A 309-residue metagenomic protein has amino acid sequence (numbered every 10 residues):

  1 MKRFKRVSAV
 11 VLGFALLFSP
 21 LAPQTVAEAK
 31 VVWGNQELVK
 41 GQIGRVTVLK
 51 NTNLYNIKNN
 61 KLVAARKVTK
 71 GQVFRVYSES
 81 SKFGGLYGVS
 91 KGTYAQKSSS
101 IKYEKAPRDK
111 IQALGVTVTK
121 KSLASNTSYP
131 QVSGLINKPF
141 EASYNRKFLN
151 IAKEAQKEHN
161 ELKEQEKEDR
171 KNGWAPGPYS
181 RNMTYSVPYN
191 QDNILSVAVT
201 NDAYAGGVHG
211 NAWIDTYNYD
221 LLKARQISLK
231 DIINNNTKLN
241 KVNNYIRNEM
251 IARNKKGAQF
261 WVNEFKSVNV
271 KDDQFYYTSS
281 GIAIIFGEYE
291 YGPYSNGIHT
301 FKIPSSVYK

Functional and structural regions predicted by a protein language model:
M1-E28: Sec-dependent N-terminal signal peptides of Gram-positive bacterial secreted proteins and lipoproteins
F4-K5, R108-K309: Compositionally biased intrinsically disordered regions enriched in Thr/Gly
L16, Y94, V132: Hydrophobic pocket-lining residues within nucleotide cofactor-binding pockets
Q24, G41-I43, L49, G84 (+3 more regions): Sequence-level motif detector for i,i+2 pairs with an aromatic at +2
Q24, I57-K58, K97-S98, L135 (+1 more regions): Surface-exposed loop/turn and secondary-structure junction residues enriched for glycine/proline
E28-K110: Beta-loop motif signature
